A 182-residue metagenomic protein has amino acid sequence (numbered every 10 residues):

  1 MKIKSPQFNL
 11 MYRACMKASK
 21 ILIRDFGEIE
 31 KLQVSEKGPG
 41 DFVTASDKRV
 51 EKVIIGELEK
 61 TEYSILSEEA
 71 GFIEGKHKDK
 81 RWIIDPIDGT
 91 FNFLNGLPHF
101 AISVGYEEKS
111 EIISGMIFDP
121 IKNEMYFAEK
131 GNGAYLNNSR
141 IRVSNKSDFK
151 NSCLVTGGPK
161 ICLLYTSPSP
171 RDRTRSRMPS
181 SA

Functional and structural regions predicted by a protein language model:
M1-I87: N-terminal subdomain of lithium-sensitive/metallo-dependent phosphomonoesterases centered on the IMPase/IPPase/PAP
L22, D47, L58, T90 (+3 more regions): Residue-level signal for inorganic ion chemistry
I29, F100, A128-N132: A short, compositionally biased
P39, A70, K146, P159 (+1 more regions): Residues that form or immediately flank small-molecule/cofactor binding pockets and catalytic motifs
E74-H77, G96, F118: Short loop/turn motifs at secondary-structure junctions and domain boundaries
I83-I87, F91-S110, S114-G115: Glycine-rich active-site/cofactor-binding loop and its immediate structural neighborhood
G105-S167, R171: Acidic beta-strand-loop-alpha-helix segment within the catalytic core of divalent metal-dependent phosphate-processing
P170-D172, S176-A182: Positively charged, low-complexity/disordered segments
